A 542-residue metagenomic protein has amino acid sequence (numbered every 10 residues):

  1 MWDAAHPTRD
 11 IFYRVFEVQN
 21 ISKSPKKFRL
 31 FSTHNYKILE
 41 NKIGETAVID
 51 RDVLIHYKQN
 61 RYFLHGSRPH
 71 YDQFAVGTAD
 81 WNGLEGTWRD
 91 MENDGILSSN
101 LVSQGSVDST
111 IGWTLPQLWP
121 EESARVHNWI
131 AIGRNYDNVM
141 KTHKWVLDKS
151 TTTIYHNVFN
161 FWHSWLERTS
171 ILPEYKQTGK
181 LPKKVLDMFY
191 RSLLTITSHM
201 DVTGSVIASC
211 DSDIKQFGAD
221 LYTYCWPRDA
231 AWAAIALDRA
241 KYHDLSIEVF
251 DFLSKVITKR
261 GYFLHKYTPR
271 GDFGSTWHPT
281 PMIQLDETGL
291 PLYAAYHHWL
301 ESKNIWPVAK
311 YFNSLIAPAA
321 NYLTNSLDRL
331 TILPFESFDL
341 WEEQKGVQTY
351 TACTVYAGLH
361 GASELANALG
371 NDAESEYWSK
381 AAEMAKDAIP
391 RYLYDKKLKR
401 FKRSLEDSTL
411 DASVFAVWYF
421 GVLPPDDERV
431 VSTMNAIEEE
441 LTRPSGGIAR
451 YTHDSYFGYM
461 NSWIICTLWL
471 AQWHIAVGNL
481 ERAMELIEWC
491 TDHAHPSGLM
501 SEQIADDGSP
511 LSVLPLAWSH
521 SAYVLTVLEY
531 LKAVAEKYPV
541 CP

Functional and structural regions predicted by a protein language model:
M1-G95, S109-G112, W145, K149-I171 (+1 more regions): Polysaccharide-binding surfaces and accessory modules of carbohydrate-active proteins
Q19-N20, Y222-R329, A352, Y356 (+2 more regions): Aromatic-rich carbohydrate-recognition surfaces in CAZymes
K26-F28, L115-N138: Short Pro-Gly-centered flexible turn/kink motifs
G66-G83, G179-K180, K184, M188 (+6 more regions): Extended ligand-binding clefts on enzyme/binding-domain cores
H70-T87, E174, T178-S205, L253-H265 (+4 more regions): Active-site acid/base region of carbohydrate-active enzymes
T87, Y136-N138, K149-T223, E248 (+1 more regions): Low-complexity, Ser/Thr/Pro/Gly-enriched N-terminal "stalk/linker" regions
L193-T203, Y242-L264, L300, F312-L333 (+3 more regions): Long, well-ordered core segments of solenoidal/helical folds
T223-W232, A236-S246, S314, A352-C353 (+4 more regions): Active-site core of glycosidic bond-cleaving carbohydrate-active enzymes
